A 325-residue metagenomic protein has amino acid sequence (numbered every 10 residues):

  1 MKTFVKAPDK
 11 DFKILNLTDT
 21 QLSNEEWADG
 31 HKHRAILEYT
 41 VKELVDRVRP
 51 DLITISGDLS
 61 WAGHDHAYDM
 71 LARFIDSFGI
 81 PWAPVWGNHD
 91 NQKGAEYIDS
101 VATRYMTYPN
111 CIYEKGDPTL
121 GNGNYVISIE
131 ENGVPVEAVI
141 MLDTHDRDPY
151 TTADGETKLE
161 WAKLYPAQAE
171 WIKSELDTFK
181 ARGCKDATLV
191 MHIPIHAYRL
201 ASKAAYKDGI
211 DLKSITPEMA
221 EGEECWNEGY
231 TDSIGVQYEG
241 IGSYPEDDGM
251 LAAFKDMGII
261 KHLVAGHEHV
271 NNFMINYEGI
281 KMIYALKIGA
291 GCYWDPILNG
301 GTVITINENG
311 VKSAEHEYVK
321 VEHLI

Functional and structural regions predicted by a protein language model:
M1-M70, D76: N-terminal active-site segment of His-dependent metallophosphoesterases
K2-K6, M70-C184, V303-T305: Extended active-site neighborhood of metal-dependent phosphoesterases/phosphodiesterases
K2-T3, P8, V126-V134, V139 (+3 more regions): Binuclear metal-dependent phosphoesterase catalytic core
D11-N24, V136-D146, V190, K281-K287: Active-site-proximal beta-strand elements of phosphoester/diester hydrolases
N16-E38, S60-H66, Q92-K93, D99 (+3 more regions): Acidic/histidine-rich helix-loop elements that form or flank divalent-metal/phosphate-binding sites at the catalytic
D19, V41, I53, D58 (+8 more regions): Divalent metal-coordination and catalytic microenvironments
S23-E26, W61-H66, P84-E96, R147-Y150 (+4 more regions): Active-site environment of divalent metal-dependent phosphoester hydrolases
V48-L52, A138, E156-G266: His/acidic metal-ligating clusters that form di-metal
